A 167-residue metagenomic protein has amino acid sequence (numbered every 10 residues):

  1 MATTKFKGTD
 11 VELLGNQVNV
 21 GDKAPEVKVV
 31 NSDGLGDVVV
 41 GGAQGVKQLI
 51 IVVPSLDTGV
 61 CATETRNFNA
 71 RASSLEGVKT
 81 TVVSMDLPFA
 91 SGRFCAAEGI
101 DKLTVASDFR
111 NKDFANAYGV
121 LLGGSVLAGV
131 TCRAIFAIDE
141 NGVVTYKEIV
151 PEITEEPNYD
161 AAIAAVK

Functional and structural regions predicted by a protein language model:
M1-K167: Chalcogenol-based redox active-site neighborhoods
